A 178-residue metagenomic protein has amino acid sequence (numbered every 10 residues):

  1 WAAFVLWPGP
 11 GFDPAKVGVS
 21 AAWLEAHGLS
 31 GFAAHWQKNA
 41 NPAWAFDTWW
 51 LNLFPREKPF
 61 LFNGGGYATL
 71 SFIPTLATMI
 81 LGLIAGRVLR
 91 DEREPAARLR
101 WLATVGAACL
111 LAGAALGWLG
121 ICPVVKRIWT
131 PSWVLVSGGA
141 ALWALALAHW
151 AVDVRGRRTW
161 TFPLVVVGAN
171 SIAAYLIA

Functional and structural regions predicted by a protein language model:
W1-A178: Alpha-helical transmembrane segments and their immediate juxtamembrane cytosolic regions
